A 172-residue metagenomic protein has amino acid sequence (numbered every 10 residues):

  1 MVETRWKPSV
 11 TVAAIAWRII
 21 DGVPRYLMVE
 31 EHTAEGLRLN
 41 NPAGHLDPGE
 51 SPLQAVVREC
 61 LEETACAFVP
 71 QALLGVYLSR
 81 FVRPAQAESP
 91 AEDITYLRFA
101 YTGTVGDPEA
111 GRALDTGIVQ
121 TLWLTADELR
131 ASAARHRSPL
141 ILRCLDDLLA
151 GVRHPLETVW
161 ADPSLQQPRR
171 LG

Functional and structural regions predicted by a protein language model:
M1-L27, H45: Conserved N-terminal beta-strand and adjoining loop/helix that marks the start of the Nudix/MutT-like hydrolase domain
K7-S9, A34, N41, F68 (+1 more regions): Short connector loops at helix/strand junctions that flank enzyme active sites, especially segments positioning acidic
A16-I20, E31, G103-V105: Active-site beta-strand termini and strand-to-loop segments that position acidic
W17, L73-V76: Residue-level recognition of beta-strand microenvironments
V23-E62: Conserved Nudix-box catalytic region and its N-terminal flanking loop in Nudix hydrolases and closely related
L46-V69, S79-P139, R169-G172: Unchanged
R143-G172: Charged phosphate-binding loop/patch that engages nucleotide di/tri-phosphates or the phosphate backbone of nucleic
